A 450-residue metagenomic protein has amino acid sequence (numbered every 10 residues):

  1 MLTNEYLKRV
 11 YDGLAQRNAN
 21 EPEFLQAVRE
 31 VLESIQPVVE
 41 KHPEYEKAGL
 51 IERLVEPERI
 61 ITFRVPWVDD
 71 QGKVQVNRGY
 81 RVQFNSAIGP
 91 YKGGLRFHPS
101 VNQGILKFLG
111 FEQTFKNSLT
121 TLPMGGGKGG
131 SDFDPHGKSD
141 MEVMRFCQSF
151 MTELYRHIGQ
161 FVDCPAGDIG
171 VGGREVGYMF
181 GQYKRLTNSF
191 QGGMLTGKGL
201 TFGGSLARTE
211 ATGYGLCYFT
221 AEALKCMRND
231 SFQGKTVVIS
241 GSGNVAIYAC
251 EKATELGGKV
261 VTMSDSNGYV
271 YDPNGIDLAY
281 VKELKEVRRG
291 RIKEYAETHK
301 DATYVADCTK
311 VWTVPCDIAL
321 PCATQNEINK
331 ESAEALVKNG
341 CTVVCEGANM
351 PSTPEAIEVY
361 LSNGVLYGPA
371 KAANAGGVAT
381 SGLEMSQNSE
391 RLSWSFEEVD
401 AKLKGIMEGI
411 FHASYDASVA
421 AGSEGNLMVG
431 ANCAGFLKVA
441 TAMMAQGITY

Functional and structural regions predicted by a protein language model:
L2-A27, A223-L224, A335-Y450: Adenosine-phosphate binding glycine-rich loop
P22-L25, P43-A48, T121, I158-G167 (+4 more regions): Flexible, glycine/charged-enriched surface loops at secondary-structure junctions
E44-K73: Structured beta-strand/loop patches that form or line metal/cofactor-binding pockets in enzymes
H98, N117-Q233: Glycine/serine-rich phosphate-binding loop and adjoining beta1-alpha1 elements at the start of nucleotide-handling
V162-A166, F190-M194, I239, T262-D265 (+5 more regions): General beta-strand structural signal in soluble alpha/beta enzymes
T196-G199, G204-T313: Glycine-rich phosphate/diphosphate-binding loop of Rossmann-like nucleotide-binding domains
G268-Y367, A372: Rossmann-like adenosine-cofactor binding region
